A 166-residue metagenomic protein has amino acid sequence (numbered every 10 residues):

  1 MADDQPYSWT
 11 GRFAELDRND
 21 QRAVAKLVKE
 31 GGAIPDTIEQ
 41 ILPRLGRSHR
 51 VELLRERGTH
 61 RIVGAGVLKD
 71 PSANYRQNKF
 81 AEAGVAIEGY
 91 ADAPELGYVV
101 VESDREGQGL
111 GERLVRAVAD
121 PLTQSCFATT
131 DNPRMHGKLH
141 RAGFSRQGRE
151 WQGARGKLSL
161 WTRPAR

Functional and structural regions predicted by a protein language model:
M1-R47, V51-I62, V67: Short amphipathic alpha-helix that is part of the acyltransferase structural core
E39-P43, R47-V100, E106, Q152-K157: Conserved acyl-donor/pantetheine-binding loop and adjacent beta-alpha core of acyl/acetyltransferases and related
L42, V115-R116, H136: Short amphipathic alpha-helical segments and helix-helix/interface helices
R55-T59, T130-P133, P164-R166: Short, flexible beta-strand-to-coil junctions
G97-V101, E106-D120, R141: Conserved acetyl-CoA-binding loop-helix of GNAT-fold acetyltransferases
G107-R113, G156-R166: Accessory recognition modules or surfaces
D120-P133: Conserved GNAT acetyl-CoA-binding A-motif
D131-R155: Conserved active-site alpha-helix within GNAT-family acetyltransferase domains
